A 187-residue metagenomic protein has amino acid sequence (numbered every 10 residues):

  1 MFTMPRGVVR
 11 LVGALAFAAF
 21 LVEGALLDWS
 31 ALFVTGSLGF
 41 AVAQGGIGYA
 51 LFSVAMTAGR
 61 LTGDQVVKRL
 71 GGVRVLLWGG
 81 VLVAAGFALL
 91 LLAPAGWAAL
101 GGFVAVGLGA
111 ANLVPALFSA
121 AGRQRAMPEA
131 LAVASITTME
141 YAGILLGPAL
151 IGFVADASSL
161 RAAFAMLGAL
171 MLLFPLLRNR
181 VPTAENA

Functional and structural regions predicted by a protein language model:
R6-V22, V104-L108: Pair of pore-lining "gating" transmembrane helices in MFS-fold secondary transporters
D28-Q44: Short amphipathic helix-loop junctions that connect adjacent transmembrane helices in Major Facilitator Superfamily/SLC
V42-A50, A130, A134: Small-residue hotspots at the loop-to-helix junctions and early N-terminal turns of transmembrane alpha-helices
G59-G72, A155-D156: Helix-to-loop junctions at the C-terminal end of transmembrane segments in multipass secondary transporters
R74-L89: Structural signature of the two symmetry-related core transmembrane helices
G86, W97-A105: Paired small-residue
N112-R125: Intracellular juxtamembrane helix-capping segments at the cytosolic ends of symmetry-related transmembrane helices
M127-S158: A late C-terminal transmembrane helix in Major Facilitator Superfamily
